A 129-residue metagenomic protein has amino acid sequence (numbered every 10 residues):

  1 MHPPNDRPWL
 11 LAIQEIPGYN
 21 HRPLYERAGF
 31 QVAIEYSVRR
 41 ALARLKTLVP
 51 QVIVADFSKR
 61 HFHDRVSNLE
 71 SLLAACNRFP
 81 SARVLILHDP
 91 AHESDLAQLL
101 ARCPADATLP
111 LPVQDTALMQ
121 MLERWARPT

Functional and structural regions predicted by a protein language model:
M1-L24, L73-S81, Q114-T129: Non-catalytic signal-transmission and effector/linker regions of two-component phosphorelay proteins
L11-P17, D56-K59, L87-P90, L111: Structural motif
H21-R27, S71-L72, D95-C103: Short, aromatic/basic amphipathic alpha-helical patches
A28-V32: A generic structural motif
I34, R65, L87-R127: Output/docking surface of receiver
Y36-V52, F62: Acidic, metal-coordinating helix/loop segments flanking the phosphotransfer/catalytic sites of two-component signaling
P50, P80-S81, P104: Proline-centered flexible-loop/turn and helix-kink motifs
V52-F79, H88-D95: Conserved phosphotransfer microenvironments
